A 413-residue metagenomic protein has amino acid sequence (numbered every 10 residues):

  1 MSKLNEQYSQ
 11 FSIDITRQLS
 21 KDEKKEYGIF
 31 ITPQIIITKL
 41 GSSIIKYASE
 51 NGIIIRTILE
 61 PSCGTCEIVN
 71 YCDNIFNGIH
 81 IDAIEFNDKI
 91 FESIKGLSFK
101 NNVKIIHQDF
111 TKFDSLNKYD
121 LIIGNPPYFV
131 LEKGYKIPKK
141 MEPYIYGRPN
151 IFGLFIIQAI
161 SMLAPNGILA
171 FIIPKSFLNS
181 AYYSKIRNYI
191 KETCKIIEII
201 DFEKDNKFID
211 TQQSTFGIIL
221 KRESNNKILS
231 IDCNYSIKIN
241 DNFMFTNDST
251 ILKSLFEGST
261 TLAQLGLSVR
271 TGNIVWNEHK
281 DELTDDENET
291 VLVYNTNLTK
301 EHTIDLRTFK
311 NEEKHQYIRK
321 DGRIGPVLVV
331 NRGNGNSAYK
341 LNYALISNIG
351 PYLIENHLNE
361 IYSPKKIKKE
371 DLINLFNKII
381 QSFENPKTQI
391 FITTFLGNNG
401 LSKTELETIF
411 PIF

Functional and structural regions predicted by a protein language model:
M1-L97, D109, P126, N179 (+2 more regions): Class I S-adenosyl-L-methionine
L40-I44, I58-Y71, Q108-K112, K118-I137 (+3 more regions): Conserved proline-anchored active-site loop of SAM-dependent methyltransferases that bridges a beta-strand
D88, R148-K204, G217: Conserved Class I SAM-dependent methyltransferase catalytic core
S98-F113: S-adenosyl-L-methionine
I137-I145: Short alpha-helical oligomerization interface
I209-N273: Flexible, glycine-/basic-rich loop-and-beta segments that form/coincide with the SAM-dependent methyltransferase
E257-F413: Polybasic, glycine- and aromatic-enriched phosphate-binding surface used to engage nucleic acids
